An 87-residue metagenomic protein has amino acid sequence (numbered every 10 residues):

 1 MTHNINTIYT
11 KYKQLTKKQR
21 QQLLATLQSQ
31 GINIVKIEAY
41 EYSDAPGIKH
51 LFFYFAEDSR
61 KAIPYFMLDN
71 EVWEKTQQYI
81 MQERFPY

Functional and structural regions predicted by a protein language model:
T2-L27: Negatively charged, low-complexity tracts enriched in Asp/Glu with abundant Ser/Thr
T26-Y87: Acidic, low-complexity, intrinsically disordered interaction modules
